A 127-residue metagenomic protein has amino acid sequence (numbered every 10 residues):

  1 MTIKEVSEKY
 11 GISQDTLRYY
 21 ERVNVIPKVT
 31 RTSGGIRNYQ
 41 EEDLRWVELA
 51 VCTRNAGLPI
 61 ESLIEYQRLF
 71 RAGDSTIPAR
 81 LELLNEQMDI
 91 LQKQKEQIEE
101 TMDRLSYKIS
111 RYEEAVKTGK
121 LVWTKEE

Functional and structural regions predicted by a protein language model:
T2-E8, P27-T30, E41-E127: Arg/Lys-rich, alpha-helical DNA-contact motif
V6, S13-T16: Short glycine/proline-centered loop/turn elements that form peptide/ligand docking sites
Y10-G11, G35: Conserved beta-strand-loop-alpha-helix junction that forms the acyl-donor binding cleft
D15-S33: Major-groove DNA-recognition helix of helix-turn-helix-type DNA-binding domains
G34-Q40: Minor-groove-contacting beta-hairpin "wing" of winged helix-turn-helix DNA-binding domains
